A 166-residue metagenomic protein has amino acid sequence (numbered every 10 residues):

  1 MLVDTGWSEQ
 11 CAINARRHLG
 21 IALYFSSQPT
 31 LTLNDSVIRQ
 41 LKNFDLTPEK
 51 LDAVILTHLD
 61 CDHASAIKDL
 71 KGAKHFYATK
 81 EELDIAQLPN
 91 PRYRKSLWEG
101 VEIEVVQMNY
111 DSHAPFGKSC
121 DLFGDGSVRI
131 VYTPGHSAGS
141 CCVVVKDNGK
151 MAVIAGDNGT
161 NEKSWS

Functional and structural regions predicted by a protein language model:
M1-I38, V143-G156: Conserved beta-strand hairpin/beta-sheet module of binuclear metal-dependent hydrolase folds, prominently
L2-G6, D52-H58, A78-T79, Y132-G135 (+1 more regions): Active-site neighborhood of phospho(di)ester-bond hydrolases with catalytic His/Asp-centered motifs
W7-Q10, C61-D62, L83-D84, G159-N161: Short, solvent-exposed loop/turn segments at secondary-structure junctions
S8-E9, D111-S112, G117-P134, A138-S166: Metallo-beta-lactamase
A12-R16, L88-N90, W165-S166: Short aromatic-enriched loop/helix-cap "lid" or pocket-rim segments at secondary-structure transitions that line
R17-Y77: Active-site metal-binding motif and surrounding structural segment of the metallo-beta-lactamase
P29-L46, K50, T79-Y132: Metallo-beta-lactamase
